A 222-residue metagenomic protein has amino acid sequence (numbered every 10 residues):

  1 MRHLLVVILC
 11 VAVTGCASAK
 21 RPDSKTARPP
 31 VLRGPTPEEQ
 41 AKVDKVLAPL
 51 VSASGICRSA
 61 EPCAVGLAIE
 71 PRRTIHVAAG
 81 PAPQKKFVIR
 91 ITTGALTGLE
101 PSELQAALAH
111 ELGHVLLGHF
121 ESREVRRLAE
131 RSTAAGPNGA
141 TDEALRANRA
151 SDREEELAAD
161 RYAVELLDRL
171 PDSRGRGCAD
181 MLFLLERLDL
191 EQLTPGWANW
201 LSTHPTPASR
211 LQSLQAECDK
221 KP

Functional and structural regions predicted by a protein language model:
M1-T14: Sec-dependent bacterial lipoprotein signal peptides
C16-P222: A Zn2+-metalloprotease active-site environment signal
